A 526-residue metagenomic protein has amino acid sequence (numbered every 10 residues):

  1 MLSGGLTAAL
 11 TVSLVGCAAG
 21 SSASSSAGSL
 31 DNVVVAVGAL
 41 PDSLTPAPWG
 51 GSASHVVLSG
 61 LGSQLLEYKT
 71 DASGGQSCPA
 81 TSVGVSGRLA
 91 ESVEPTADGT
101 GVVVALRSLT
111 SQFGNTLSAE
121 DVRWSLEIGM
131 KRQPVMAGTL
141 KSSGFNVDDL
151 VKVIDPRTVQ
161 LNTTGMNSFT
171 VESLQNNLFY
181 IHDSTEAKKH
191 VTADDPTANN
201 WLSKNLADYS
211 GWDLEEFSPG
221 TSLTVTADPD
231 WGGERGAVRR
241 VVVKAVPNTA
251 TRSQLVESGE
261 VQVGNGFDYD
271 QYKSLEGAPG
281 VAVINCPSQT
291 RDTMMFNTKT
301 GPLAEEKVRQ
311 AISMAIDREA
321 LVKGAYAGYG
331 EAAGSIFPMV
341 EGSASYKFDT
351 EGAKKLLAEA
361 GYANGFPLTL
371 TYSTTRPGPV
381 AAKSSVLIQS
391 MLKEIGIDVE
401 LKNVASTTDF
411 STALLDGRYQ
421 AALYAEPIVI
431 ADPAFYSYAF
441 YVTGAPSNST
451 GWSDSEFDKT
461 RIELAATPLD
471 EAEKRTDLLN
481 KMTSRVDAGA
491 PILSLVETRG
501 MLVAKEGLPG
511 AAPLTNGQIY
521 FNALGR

Functional and structural regions predicted by a protein language model:
A18-G20: Bacterial signal peptide processing site
S26-G28, A53, S218, S222 (+4 more regions): Detector for C-terminal structural segments
A36-A97, E127, A207-D208: N-terminal lobe/hinge region of extracytoplasmic solute-binding protein
K69-D71, Q175-E234: Gly/Pro-rich hinge or "lid" segments in bacterial periplasmic/extracellular proteins
E91-V135, Q160, R252, P302: Aromatic- and charge-enriched surface segment that lines or borders ligand/interaction sites
S118-E127, P156-N162, S210-G211, V238-R240 (+5 more regions): Alpha-helical secondary-structure segments
T139-V191: Surface-exposed binding/hinge segments that line and control ligand-binding clefts or catalytic entry sites
N200, D228-S274: Ligand-site clamp/hinge motif
